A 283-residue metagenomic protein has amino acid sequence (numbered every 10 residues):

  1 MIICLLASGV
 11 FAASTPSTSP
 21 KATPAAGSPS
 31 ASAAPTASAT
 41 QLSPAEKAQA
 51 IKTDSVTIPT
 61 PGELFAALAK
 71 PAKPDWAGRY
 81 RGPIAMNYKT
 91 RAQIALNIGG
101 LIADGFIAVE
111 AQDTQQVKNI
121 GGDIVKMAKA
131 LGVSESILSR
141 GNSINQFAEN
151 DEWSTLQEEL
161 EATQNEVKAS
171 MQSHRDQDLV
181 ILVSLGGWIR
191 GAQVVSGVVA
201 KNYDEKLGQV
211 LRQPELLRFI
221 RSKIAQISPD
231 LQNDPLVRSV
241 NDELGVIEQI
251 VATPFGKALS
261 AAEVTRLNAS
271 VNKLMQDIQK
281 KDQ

Functional and structural regions predicted by a protein language model:
M1-S14: Sec-dependent N-terminal signal peptides
A13-A22: Cleaved targeting-peptide boundary
P24-I144: N-terminal Sec/ER secretory leader and immediately downstream segment of secreted/extracellular precursors
M86-N97, G105-Q112, Q116, N145-A148 (+7 more regions): Non-transmembrane, amphipathic alpha-helical segments
G105-Q112, L131, E135, S170-H174 (+4 more regions): Secondary-structure edge/capping motif, primarily at the C-terminal ends of alpha-helices and the immediately following
K118-G122, N142, L182-L185, L207-R212 (+2 more regions): Short, charged, amphipathic alpha-helical segments
F147-L231: Extended amphipathic alpha-helical interaction segments
S228-Q283: A cross-kingdom marker for long, charged
